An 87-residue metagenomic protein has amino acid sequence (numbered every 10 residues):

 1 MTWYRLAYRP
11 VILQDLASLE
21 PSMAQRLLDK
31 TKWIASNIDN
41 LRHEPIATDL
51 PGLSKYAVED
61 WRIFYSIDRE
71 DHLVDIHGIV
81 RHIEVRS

Functional and structural regions predicted by a protein language model:
M1-A7, V11-R26, V58-R62, S66-S87: Enriched for short, Lys/Arg-rich terminal
K32-A57: A short, surface-exposed loop/turn module that caps and links secondary-structure elements
